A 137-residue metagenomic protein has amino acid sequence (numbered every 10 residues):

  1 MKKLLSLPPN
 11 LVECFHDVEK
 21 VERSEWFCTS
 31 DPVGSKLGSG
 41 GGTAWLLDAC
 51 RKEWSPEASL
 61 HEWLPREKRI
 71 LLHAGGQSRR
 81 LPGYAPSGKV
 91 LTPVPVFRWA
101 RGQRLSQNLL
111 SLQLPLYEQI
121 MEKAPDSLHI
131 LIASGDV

Functional and structural regions predicted by a protein language model:
M1-V137: Unchanged
